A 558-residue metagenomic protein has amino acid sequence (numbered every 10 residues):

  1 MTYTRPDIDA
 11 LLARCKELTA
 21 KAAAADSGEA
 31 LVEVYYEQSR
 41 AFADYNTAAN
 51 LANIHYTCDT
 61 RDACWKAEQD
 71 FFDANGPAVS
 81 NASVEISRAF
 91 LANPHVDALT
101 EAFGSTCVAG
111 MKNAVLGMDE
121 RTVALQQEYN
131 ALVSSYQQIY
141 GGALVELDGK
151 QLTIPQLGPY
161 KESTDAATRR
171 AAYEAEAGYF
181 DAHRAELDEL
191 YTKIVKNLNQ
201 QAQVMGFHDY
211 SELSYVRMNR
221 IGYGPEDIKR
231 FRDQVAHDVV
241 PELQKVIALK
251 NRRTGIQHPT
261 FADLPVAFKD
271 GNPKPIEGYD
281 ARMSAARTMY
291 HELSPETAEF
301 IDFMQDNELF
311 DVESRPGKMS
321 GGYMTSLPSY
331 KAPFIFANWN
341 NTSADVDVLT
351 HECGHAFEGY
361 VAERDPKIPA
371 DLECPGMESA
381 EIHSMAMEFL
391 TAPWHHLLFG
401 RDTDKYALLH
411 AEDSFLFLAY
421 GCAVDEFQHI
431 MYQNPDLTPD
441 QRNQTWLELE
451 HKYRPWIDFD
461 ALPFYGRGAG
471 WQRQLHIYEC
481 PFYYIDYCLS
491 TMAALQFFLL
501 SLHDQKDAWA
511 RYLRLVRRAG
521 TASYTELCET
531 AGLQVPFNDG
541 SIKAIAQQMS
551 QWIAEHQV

Functional and structural regions predicted by a protein language model:
M1-P273: A well-structured
G110-K112, G222, E313, L349 (+6 more regions): C-terminal, non-catalytic "cap/extension" segments appended to globular domains
G117-M118, E174-H183, Y223-K229, P265-P275 (+4 more regions): Glycine- and acidic
P225-E226, L249, R253, L293-E296 (+4 more regions): Inter-helical turn/loop segments and adjacent helix faces that build the functional surface of alpha-helical bundle
H237-D238, A362-E363, C374-D402, L416 (+1 more regions): Post-HExxH zinc-binding segment in Zn-dependent metallohydrolases
I256-A285, F415-F417, C422: Long, K/E/R/D-enriched contiguous segments that form extended
K269-S329, T342-S343: Auxiliary, metal-adjacent structural segments of Zn-dependent hydrolase domains
A337-E363, S384-M385, F389, F427 (+1 more regions): Active-site recognition of the HExxH zinc-binding catalytic motif
